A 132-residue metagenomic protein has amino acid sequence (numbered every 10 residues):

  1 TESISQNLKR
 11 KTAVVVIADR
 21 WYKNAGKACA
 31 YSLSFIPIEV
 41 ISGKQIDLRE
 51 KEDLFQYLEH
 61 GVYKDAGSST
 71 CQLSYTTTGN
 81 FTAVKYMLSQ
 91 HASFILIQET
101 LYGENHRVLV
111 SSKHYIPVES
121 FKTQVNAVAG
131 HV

Functional and structural regions predicted by a protein language model:
T1-V132: C-terminal all-alpha effector/ligand-binding and dimerization domain of prokaryotic HTH-type transcriptional repressors
